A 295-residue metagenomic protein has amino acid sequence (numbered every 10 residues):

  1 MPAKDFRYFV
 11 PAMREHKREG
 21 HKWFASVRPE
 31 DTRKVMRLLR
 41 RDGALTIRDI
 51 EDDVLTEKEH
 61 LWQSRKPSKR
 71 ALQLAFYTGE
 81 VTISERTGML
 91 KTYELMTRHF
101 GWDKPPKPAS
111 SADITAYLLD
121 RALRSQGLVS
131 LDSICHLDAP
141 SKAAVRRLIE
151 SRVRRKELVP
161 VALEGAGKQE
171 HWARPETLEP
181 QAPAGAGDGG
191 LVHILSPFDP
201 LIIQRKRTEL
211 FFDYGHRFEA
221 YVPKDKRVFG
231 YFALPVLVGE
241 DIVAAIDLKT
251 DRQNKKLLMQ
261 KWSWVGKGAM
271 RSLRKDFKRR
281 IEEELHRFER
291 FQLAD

Functional and structural regions predicted by a protein language model:
M1-D295: Long, charged, low-complexity, helical-prone intrinsically disordered regions
